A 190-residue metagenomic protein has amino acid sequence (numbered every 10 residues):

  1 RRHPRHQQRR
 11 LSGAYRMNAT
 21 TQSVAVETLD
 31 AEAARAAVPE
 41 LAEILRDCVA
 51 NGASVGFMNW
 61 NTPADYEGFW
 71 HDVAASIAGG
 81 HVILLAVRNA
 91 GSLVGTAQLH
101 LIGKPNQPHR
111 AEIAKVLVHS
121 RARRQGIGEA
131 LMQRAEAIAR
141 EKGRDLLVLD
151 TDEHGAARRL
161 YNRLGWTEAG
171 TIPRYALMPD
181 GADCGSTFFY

Functional and structural regions predicted by a protein language model:
R1-R9: Low-complexity basic/metal-binding stretches
N18-V24, L29-R35, M178-Y190: Terminal substrate-recognition subdomain of acyl/acetyltransferases
V24, T28-K115, H119-R121, M132-R134 (+1 more regions): Acetyl-CoA-dependent GNAT
G126: Conserved G/P- and acidic residue-centered "switch" motifs that form tight phosphate/ATP-binding loops in soluble
M132, A139-D150: Conserved GNAT acetyl-CoA-binding A-motif
V148-D150, N162, T167-G185: Conserved catalytic-core motifs of GNAT/GCN5-like acyltransferases
D152-H154: Active-site beta-loop-alpha junctions enriched in small/polar residues
A157: Helix-turn-helix
